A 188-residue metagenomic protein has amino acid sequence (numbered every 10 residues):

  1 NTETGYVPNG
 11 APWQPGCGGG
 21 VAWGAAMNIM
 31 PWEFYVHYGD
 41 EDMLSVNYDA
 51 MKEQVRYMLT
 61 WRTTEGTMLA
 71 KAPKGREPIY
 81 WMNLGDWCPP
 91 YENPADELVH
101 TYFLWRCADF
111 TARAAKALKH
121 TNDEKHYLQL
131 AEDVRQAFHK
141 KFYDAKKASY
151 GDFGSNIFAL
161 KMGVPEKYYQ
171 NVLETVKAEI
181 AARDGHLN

Functional and structural regions predicted by a protein language model:
N1-N188: Active-site core of glycosidic bond-cleaving carbohydrate-active enzymes
